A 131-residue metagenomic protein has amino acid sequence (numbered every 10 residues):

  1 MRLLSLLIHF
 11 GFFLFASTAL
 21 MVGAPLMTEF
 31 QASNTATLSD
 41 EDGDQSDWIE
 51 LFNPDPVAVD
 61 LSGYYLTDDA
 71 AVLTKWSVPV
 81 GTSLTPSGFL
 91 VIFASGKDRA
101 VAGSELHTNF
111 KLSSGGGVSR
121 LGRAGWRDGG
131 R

Functional and structural regions predicted by a protein language model:
M1-R2: N-terminal hydrophobic targeting signals that begin at the initiator methionine
S5-A19: Bacterial N-terminal signal peptides
M21-R131: Activation on beta-sandwich/Ig-like modules and their edge loops
